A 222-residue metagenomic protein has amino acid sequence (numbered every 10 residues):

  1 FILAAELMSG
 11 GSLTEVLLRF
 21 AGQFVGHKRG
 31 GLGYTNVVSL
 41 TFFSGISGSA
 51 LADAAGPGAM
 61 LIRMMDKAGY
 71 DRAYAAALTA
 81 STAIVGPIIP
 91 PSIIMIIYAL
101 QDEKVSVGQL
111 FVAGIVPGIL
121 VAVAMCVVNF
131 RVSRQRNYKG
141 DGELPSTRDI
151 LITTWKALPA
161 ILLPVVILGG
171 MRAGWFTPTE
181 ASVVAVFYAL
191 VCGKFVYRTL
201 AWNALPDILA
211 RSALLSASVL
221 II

Functional and structural regions predicted by a protein language model:
F1-I222: Alpha-helical transmembrane segments of multi-pass membrane transport proteins
